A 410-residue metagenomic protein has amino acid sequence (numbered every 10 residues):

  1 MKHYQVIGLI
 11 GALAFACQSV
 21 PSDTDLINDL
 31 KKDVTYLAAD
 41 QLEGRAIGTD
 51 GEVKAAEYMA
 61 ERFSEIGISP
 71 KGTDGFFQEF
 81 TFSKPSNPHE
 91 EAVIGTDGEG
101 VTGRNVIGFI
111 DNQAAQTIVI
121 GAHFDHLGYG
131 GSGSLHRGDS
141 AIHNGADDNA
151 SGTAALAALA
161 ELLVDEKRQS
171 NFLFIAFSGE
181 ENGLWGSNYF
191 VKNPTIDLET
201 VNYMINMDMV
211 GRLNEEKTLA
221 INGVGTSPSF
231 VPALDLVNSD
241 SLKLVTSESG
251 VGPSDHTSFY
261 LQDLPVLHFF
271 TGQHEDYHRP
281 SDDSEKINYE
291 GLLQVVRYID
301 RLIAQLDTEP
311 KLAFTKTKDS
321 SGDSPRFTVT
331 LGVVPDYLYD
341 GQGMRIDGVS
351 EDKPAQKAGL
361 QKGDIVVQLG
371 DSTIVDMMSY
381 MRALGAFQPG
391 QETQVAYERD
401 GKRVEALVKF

Functional and structural regions predicted by a protein language model:
T24-K54, E61, E65-D74, Y203 (+2 more regions): N-terminal capping segment at the start of a domain
R45-I110: A non-catalytic alpha/beta surface segment that caps or lines the substrate-entry region of metallo-dependent hydrolase
G108, I118-H126, G130-L184, Y298-I299: Alpha-helical metal-binding/catalytic segments enriched in His/Glu/Asp
A115, F177-H268, N288: Metal-dependent peptidase/peptidase-like ectodomains
E275-S321: His/Asp/Glu-rich mid-to-C-terminal helical/loop segments that flank catalytic regions of hydrolases
T317-K362: PDZ/PDZ-like groove recognition
K357-M377: Conserved PDZ fold ligand-binding element
V367, R382-F410: PDZ-domain C-terminal substructure recognizer with occasional recognition of PDZ-binding tails
